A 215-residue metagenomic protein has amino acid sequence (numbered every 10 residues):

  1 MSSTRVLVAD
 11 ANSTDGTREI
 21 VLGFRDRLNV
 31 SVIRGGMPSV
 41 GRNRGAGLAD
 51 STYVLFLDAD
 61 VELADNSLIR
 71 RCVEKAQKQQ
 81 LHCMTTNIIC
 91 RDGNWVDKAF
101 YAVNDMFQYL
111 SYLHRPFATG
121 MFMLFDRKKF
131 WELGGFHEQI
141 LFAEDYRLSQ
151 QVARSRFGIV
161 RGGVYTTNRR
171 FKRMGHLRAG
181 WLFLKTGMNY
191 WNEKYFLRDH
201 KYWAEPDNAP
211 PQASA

Functional and structural regions predicted by a protein language model:
S2-N12, I33-G35: Short beta-strand/loop segment that forms part of the nucleotide-sugar
D10-R18, V61-E62: A conserved acidic beta->alpha catalytic loop
I33-A49: Glycine-rich, basic loop-to-helix element that forms the pyrophosphate-binding segment of sugar-nucleotide handling
V54: Short aromatic/hydrophobic "clamp" motif used to bind/position activated sugar donors
N66-V96: Conserved donor NDP-sugar-binding/catalytic core segment of glycosyltransferases
I88-W95, M106-F125: A recurrent flexible, glycine/aromatic-enriched loop bordering the glycosyltransferase active site that acts as
F142-L148: Acidic donor-binding loop at a coil-to-helix junction in glycosyltransferase catalytic cores that engages
A153-A215: Hydrophobic helical membrane-anchoring modules
